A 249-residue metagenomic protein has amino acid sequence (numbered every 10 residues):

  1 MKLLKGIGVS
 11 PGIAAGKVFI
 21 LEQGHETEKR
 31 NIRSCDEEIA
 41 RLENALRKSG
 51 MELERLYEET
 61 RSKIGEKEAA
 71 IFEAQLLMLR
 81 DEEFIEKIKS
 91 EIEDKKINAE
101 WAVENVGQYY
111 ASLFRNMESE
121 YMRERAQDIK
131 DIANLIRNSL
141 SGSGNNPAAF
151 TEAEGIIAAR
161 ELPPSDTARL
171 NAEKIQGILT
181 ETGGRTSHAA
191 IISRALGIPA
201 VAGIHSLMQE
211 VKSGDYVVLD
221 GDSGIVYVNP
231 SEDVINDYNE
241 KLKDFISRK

Functional and structural regions predicted by a protein language model:
M1-K249: Non-catalytic, soluble scaffold/interaction modules
